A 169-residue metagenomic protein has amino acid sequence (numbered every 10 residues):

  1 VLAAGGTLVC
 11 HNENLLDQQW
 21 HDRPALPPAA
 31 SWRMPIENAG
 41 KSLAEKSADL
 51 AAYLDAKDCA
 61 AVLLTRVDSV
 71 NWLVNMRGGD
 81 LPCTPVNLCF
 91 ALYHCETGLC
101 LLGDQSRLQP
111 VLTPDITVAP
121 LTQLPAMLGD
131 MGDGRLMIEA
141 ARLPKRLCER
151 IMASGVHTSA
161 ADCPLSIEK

Functional and structural regions predicted by a protein language model:
V1-M76, L81-N87, Y93-L99, S106 (+1 more regions): Flexible, acidic/His-enriched mid-domain "rim/lid" segments that flank
Q105-T117: Compact, glycine/acidic-enriched structural inserts
